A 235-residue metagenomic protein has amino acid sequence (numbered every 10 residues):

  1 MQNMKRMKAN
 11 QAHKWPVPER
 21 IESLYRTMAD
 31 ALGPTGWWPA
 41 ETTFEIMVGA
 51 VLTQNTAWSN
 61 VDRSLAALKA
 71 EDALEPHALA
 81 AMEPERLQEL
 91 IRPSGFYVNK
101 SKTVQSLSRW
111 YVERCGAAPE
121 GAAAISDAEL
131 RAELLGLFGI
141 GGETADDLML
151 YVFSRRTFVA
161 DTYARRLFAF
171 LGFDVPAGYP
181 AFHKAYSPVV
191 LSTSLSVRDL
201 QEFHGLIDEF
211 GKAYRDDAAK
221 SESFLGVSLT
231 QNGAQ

Functional and structural regions predicted by a protein language model:
N10-A234: Catalytic cores of DNA base-excision repair glycosylases
